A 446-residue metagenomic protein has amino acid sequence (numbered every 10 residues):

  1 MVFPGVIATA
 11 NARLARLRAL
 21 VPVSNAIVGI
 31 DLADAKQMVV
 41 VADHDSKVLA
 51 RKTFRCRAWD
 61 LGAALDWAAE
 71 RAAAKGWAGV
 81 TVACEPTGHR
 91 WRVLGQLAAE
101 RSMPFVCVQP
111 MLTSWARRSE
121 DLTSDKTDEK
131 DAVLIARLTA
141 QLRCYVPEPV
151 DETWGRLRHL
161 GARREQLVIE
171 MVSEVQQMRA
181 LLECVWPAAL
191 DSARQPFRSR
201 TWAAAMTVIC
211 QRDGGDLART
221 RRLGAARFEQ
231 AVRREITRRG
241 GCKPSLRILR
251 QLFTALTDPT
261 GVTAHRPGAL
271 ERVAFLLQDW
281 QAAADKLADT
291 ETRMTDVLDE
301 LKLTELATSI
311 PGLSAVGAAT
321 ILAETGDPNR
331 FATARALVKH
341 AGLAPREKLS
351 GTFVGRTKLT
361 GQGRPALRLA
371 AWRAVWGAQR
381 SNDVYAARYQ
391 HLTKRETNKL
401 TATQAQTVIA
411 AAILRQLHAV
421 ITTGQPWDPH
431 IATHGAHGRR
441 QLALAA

Functional and structural regions predicted by a protein language model:
M1-A446: A detector of single, family-specific signature residues that are central to catalytic or substrate-handling motifs
